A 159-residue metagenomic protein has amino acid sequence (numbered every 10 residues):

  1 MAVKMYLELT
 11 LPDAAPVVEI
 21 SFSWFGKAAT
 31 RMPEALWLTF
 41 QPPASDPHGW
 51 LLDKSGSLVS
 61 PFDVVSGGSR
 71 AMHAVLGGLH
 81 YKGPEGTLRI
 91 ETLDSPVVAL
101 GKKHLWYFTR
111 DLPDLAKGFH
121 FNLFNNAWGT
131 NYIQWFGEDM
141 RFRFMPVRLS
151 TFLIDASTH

Functional and structural regions predicted by a protein language model:
M1-H159: C-terminal (or distal) subdomains of carbohydrate-active enzymes
